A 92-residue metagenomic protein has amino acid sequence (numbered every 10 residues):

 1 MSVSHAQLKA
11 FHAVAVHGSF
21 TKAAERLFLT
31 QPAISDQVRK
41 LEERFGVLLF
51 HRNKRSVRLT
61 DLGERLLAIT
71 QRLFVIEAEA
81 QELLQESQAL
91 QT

Functional and structural regions predicted by a protein language model:
S4-A10, Q31, G63, T70: The N-cap/first-turn positions of alpha helices within or immediately adjacent to helix-turn-helix DNA-binding domains
F11, L41-E42: Conserved amphipathic alpha-helical core elements
V14-F28: Short helix-boundary/capping micro-motifs
S19-F20, V38, R52: Helix-turn-helix DNA-binding elements, focusing on the entry/boundary residues of the two helices that contact DNA
R26-L27, V38, F45, L66: Core residues of bacterial helix-turn-helix
E42-L59: A short LG(V/I)-centered, amphipathic sequence patch enriched for acidic residue(s) preceding the LG motif
Q85-T92: Interdomain hinge and pocket-entrance segments immediately C-terminal to HTH DNA-binding domains
